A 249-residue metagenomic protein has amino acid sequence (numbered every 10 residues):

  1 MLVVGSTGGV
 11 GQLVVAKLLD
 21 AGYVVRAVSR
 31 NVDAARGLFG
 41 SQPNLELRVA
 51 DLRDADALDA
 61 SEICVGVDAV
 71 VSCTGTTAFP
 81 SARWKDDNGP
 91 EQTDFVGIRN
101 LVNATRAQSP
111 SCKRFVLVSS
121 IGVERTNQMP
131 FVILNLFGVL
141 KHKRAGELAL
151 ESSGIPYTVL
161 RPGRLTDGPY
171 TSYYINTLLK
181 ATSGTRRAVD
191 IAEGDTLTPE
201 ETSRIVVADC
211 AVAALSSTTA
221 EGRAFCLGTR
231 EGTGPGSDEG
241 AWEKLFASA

Functional and structural regions predicted by a protein language model:
M1-Y23: N-terminal Rossmann NAD(P)H-binding glycine-rich loop of SDR-like oxidoreductase domains
T7, V24-Q108: NAD(P)H-binding glycine-rich loop region in Rossmannoid oxidoreductase-like domains and their noncatalytic homologs
V10, V70, L150, L160 (+2 more regions): Non-catalytic, hydrophobic alpha-helical segments
V10-V14, L101, G146, A211: Hydrophobic residues within alpha-helices that form the first helical element adjacent to the glycine-rich loop
T76-T185: Glycine-/Pro-rich loop/turn segments that contact NAD(P) or position catalytic residues in Rossmann-like domains
G97-N100, K141-H142, D195-A213: Substrate-positioning beta->alpha
K180-T202: A conserved pocket-lining segment of Rossmann-fold NAD(P)-dependent short-chain dehydrogenase/reductase
T202-A249: Alpha-helical substrate-binding/gating segment
